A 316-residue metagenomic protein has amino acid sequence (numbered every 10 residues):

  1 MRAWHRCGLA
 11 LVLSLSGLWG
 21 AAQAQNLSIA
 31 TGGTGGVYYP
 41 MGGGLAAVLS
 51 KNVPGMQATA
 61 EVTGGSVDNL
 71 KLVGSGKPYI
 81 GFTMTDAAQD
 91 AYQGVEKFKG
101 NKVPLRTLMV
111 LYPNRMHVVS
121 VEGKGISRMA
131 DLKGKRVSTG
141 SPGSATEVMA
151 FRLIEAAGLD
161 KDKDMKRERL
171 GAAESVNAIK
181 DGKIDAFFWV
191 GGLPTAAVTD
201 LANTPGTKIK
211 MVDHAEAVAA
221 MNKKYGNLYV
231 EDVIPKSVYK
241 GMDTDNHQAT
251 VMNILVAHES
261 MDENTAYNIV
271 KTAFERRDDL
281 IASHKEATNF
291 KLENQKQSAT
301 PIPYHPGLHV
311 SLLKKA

Functional and structural regions predicted by a protein language model:
G8-L18: Bacterial N-terminal signal peptides
A22-N26: Boundary at the C-terminal end of the N-terminal hydrophobic targeting segment
L27-N52, M56-Q57, N114-D181, D278 (+3 more regions): Bilobed "Venus flytrap"/periplasmic-binding protein-like clamshell domains and structurally analogous long
G43-A47, T59-K102, V118, A173-A178 (+2 more regions): Pocket-flanking alpha-helical
Y79-M84, D185-V190, M211: Paired acidic/hydrophobic, glycine-rich loop segments that form the ligand-binding mouth/hinge of periplasmic-binding
K99-L111, S237-N246: A structural signal for short loop-to-beta-strand junctions that line the ligand-binding cleft of periplasmic/secreted
K208-N268, P303-Y304, S311: C-terminal lobe and pocket-closing loops of periplasmic/extracytoplasmic Venus-flytrap solute-binding proteins
A273-F290: Periplasmic-binding protein-like
